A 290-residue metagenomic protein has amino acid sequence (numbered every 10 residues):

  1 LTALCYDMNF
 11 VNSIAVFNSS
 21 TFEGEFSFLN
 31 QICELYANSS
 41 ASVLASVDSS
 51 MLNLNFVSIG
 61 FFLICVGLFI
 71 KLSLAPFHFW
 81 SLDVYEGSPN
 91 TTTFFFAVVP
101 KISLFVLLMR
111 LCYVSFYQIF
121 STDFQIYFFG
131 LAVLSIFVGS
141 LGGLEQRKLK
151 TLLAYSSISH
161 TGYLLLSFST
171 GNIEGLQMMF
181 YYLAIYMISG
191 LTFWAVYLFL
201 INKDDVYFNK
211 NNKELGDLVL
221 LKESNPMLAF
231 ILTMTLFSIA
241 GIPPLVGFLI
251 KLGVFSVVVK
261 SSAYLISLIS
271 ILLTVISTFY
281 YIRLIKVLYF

Functional and structural regions predicted by a protein language model:
L1-F290: Alpha-helical transmembrane segments of multi-pass membrane proteins predominantly involved in bioenergetics
